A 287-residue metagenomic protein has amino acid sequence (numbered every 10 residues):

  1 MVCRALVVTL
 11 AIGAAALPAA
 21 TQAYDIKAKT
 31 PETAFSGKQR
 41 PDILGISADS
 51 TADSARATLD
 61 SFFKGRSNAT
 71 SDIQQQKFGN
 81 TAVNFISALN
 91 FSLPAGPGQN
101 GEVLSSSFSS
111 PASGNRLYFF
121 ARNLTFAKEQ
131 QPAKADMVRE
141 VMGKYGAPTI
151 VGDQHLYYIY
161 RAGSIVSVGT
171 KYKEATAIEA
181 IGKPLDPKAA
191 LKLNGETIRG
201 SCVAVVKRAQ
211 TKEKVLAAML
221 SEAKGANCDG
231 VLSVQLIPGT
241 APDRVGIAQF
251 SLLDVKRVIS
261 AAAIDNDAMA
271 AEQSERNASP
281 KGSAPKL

Functional and structural regions predicted by a protein language model:
M1-C3: N-terminal secretory signal peptides that target proteins for export/translocation
A5-A16: Bacterial N-terminal signal peptides
L6, A28-P31, R40, L93 (+1 more regions): Sparse, context-dependent recognition of short Cys/His-centered cofactor- or disulfide-binding micro-motifs
Q22-Q74, A121-L287: Non-cytosolic coordination micro-motifs
N68-F126: Mid-chain, structured segments of secreted extracytoplasmic proteins
